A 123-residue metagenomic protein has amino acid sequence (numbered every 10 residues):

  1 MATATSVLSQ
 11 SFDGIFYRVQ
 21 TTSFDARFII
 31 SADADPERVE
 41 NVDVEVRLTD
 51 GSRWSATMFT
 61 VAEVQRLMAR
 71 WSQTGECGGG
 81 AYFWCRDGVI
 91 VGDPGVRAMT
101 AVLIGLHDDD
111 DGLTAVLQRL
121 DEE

Functional and structural regions predicted by a protein language model:
A2-G112: Short helix/strand-capping turn motifs
